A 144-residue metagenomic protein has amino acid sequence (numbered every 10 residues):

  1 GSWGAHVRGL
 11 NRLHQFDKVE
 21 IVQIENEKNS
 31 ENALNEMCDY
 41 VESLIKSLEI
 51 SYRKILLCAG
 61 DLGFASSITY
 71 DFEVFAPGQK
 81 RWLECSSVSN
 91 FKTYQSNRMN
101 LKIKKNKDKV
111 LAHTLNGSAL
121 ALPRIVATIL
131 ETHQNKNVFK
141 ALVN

Functional and structural regions predicted by a protein language model:
G1-N144: TRNA-recognition modules of translation machinery and tRNA-sensing kinases, especially anticodon-binding
